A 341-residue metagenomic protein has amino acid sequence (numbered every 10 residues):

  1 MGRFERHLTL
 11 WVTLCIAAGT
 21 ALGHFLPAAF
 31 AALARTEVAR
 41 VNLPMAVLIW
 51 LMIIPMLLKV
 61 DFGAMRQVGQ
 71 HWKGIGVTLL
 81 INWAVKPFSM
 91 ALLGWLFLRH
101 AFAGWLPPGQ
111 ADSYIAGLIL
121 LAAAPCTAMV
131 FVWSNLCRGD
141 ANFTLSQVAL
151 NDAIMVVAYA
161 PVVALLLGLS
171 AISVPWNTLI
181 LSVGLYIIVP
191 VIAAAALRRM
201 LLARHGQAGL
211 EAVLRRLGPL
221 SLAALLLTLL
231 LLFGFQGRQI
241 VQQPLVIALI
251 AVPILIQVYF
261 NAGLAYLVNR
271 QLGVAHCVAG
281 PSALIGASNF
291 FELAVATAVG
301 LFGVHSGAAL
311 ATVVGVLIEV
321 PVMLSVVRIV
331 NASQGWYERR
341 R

Functional and structural regions predicted by a protein language model:
M1-K59, G63-A287, F291-R341: Alpha-helical transmembrane segments of multi-pass small-molecule/ion transporters
